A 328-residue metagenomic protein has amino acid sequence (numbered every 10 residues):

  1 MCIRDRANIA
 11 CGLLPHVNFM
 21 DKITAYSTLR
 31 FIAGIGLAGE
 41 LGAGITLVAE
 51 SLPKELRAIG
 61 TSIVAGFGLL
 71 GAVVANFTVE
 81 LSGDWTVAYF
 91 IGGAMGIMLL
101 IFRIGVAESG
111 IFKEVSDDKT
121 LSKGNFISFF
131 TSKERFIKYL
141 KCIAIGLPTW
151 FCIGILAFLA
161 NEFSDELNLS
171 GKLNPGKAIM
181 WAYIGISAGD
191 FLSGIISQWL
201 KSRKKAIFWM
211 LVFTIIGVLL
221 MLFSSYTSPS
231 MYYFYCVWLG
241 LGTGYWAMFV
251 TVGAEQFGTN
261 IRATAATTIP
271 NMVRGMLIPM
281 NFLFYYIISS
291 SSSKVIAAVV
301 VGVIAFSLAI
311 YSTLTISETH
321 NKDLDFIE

Functional and structural regions predicted by a protein language model:
R4, E55, W199-L211: Cytoplasmic membrane-interface "Motif A"-like loop-to-helix N-cap segments of 12-TM Major Facilitator Superfamily
R4-F19, V212-Y226: C-terminal ends and interior cores of transmembrane alpha-helices in multi-pass membrane transporters/permeases
A7, K22-A38, S230-G244: Hydrophobic core of transmembrane alpha-helices in multi-pass small-molecule transporters, especially MFS/SLC-type
L29-G66: Cytoplasmic helix-loop-helix junction between adjacent transmembrane helices in 12-TM secondary transporters
L56-E80, M95, T267-N281: Glycine-rich segments within core transmembrane alpha-helices of 12-TM secondary carriers
R135-G189, L277-N281: Extracytoplasmic gate region of multi-pass secondary transporters
D190-S202: Helix-to-loop junctions at the C-terminal end of transmembrane segments in multipass secondary transporters
K204-M248: C-terminal transmembrane helical hairpin of 12-TM major facilitator-type secondary transporters
